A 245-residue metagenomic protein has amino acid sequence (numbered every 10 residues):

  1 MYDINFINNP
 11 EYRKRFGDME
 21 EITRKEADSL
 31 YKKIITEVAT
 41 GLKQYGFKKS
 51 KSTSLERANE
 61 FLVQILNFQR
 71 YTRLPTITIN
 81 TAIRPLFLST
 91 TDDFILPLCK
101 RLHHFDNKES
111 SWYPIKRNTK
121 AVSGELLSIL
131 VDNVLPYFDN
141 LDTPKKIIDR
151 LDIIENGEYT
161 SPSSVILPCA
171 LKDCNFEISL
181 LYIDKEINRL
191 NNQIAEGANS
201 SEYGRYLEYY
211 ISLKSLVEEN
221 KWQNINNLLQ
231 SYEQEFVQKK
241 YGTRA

Functional and structural regions predicted by a protein language model:
Y2-L30, E56-A245: Intrinsically disordered, low-complexity regulatory regions enriched in serine/threonine/proline and acidic residues
A27-K49: Amphipathic alpha-helical segments
Y45-F61: A short acidic/basic microdomain associated with nuclease active sites
